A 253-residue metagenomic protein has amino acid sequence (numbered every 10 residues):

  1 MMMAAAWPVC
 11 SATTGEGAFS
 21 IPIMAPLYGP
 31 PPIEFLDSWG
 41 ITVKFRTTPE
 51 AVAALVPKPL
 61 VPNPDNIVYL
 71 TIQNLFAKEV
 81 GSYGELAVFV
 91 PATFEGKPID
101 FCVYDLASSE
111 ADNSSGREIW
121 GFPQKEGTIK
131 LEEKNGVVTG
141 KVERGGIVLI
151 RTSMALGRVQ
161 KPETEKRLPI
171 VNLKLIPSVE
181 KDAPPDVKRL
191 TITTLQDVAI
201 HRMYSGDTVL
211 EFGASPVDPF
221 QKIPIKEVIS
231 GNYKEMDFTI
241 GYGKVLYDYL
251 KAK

Functional and structural regions predicted by a protein language model:
M1-M2: N-terminal export leaders
W7, T14-P26, E118-K253: Interaction-surface and assembly-scaffold signal
A12-G17, W39-K44, P59-P64, F101-V103 (+2 more regions): N-terminal start-of-chain detector that recognizes signal peptides and the immediate post-cleavage beginning
L27-T71: N-terminal ordered "arm"
T47-P49, F94, Y242: Non-catalytic surface loops within mature trypsin-like serine protease
N66, G84-L86, P169-V171: A generic structural signal for short beta-strands and their flanking turns/coil linkers
L75-A155: Aromatic- and glycine-enriched beta-alpha-beta binding-site module
